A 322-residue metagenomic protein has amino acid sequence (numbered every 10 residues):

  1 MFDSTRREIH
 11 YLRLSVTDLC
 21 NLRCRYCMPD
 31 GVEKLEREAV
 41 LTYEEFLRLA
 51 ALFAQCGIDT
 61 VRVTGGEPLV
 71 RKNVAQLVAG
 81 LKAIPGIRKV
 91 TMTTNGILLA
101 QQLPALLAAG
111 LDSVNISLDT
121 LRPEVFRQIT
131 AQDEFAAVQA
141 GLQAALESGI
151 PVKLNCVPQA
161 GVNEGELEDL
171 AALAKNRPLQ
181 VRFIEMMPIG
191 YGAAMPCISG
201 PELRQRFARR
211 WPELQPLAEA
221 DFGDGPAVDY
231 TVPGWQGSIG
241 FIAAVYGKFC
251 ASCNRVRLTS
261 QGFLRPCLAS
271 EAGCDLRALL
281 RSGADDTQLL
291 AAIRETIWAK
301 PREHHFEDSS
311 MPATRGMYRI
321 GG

Functional and structural regions predicted by a protein language model:
M1-Y11, E168, K175-N176, M186-G322: Auxiliary Fe-S-binding modules of radical SAM enzymes
S4-E44: Canonical Radical SAM [4Fe-4S] cluster-binding loop centered on the CxxxCxxC motif and its immediate flanking residues
V16, L35, E67-R71, Q159-N163 (+1 more regions): Short, small-residue-enriched loops and turns at beta-alpha junctions that line or gate enzyme active sites
D18-C20, M28-G31, L118-T120, E185 (+1 more regions): Short, small-residue-rich loop/turn micro-motifs
L22, P123-E124, K248, C274: Glycine-centered loop/turn positions within well-structured domains that cap or flank conserved ligand/cofactor-binding
R23, C27, R71, E124 (+3 more regions): Residues that scaffold the ATP/ADP-binding catalytic core of kinase and kinase-like folds
V32-E36, R122-I129, G190-A194, D275-L276: A short acidic, helix-capping loop that chelates divalent metal ions and anchors anionic groups
V40-V63, V70-I184: Radical SAM/AdoMet-radical enzyme domain recognition
